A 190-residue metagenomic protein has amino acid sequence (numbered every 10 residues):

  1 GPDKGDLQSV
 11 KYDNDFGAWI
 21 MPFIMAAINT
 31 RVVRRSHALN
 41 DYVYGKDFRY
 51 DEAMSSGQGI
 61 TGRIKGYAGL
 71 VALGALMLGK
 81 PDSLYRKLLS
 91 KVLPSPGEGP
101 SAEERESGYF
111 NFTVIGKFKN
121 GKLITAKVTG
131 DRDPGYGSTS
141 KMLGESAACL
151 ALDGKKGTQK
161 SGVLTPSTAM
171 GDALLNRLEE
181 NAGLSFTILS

Functional and structural regions predicted by a protein language model:
G1-S190: C-terminal catalytic/substrate-binding lobe primarily of soluble NAD(P)-dependent oxidoreductases
